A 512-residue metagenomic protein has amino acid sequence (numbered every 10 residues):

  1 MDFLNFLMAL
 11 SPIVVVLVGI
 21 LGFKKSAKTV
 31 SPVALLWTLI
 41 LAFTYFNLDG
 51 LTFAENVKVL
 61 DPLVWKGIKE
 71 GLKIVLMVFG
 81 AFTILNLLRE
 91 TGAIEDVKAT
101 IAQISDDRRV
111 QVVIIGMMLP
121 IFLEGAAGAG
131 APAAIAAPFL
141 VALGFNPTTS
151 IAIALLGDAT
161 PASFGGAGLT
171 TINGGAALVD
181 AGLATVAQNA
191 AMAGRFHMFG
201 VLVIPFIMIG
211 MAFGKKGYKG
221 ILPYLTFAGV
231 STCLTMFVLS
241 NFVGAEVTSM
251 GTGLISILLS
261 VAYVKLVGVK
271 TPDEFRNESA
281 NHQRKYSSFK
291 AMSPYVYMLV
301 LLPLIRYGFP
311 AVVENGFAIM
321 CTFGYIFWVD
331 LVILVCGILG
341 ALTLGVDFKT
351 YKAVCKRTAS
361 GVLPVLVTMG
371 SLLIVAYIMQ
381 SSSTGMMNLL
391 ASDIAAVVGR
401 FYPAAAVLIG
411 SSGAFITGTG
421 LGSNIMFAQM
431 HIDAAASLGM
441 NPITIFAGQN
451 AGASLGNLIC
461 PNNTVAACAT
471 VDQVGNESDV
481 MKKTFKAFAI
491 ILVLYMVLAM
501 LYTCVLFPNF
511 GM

Functional and structural regions predicted by a protein language model:
M1-F6, K24-V30, L60-L72, A187-R195 (+6 more regions): Interfacial loop-to-helix junctions that mark the boundaries of transmembrane helices in multi-pass membrane
M8-L17, K25-N47, V75-A81, L225 (+5 more regions): Hydrophobic mid-bilayer segments of alpha-helices in multi-pass membrane transport proteins, especially secondary
K24, S163-N277, A451-M512: Juxtamembrane and boundary regions of transmembrane helices in multi-pass small-molecule transporters and channels
K58-G92, I114-I121, S287-G308, C321-G385 (+2 more regions): Core transmembrane alpha-helical segments of multi-pass membrane transporters/permeases
K69-I74, I101-I115, L143-T149, I326-V329 (+3 more regions): Membrane-interfacial loop-to-helix junctions in multi-pass transporters
D107-P138, A142, L366-S382, V397-M430: Hydrophobic alpha-helical transmembrane segments of multi-pass integral membrane proteins, predominantly secondary
R109-I121, P147-S163, A184-P205, R400-F415 (+1 more regions): Alpha-helical transmembrane segments of multi-pass membrane proteins
A131-V141, A154-L155, G168-D180, M208 (+3 more regions): Re-entrant/interfacial helical elements at transmembrane boundaries that shape and gate the permeation pathway
